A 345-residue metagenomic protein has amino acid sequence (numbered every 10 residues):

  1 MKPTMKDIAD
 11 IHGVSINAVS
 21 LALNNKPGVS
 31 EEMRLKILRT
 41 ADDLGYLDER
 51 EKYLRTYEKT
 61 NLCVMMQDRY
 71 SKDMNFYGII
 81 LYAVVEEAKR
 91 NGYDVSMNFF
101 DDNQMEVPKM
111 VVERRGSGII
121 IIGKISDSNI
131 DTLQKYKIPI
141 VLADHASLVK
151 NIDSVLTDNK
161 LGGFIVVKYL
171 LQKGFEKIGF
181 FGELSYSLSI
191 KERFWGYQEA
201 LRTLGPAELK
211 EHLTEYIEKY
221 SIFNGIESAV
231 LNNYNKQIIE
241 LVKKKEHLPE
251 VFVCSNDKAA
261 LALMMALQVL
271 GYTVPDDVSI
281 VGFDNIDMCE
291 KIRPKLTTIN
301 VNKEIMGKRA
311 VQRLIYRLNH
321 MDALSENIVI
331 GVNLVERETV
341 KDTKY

Functional and structural regions predicted by a protein language model:
M1-T56, K344: N-terminal helix-turn-helix DNA-binding module of bacterial transcription factors
P3, Y57-K168, K243, H247: Alpha-helical recognition/docking segments in bacterial nutrient-uptake and carbohydrate-utilization systems
I11, A18, L54-K72, Y169 (+1 more regions): Short beta-strand segments enriched in small/hydrophobic residues
A88-F99, Q198-L231: Short beta-strand elements in bilobed, periplasmic/extracellular small-molecule ligand-binding domains
V155-F181, E192-W195, E199, V230-L241 (+2 more regions): Hydrophobic alpha-helical segments within soluble ligand-binding/sensing domains
E176-K177, E208-H212, T273-I280: Short acidic capping loops at alpha-helix termini that bridge into adjacent secondary structure
N235-Y345: Flexible loop/turn connectors
